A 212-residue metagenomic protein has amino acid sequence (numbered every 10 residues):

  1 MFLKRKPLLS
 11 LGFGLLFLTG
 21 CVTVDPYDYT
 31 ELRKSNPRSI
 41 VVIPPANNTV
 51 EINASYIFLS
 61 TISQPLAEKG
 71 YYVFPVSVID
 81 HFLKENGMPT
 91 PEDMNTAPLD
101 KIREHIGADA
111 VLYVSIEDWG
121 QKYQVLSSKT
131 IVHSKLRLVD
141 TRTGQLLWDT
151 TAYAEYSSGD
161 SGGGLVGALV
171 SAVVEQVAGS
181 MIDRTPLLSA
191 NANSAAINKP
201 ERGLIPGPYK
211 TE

Functional and structural regions predicted by a protein language model:
M1-L11: Bacterial N-terminal signal peptides that target proteins for export
C21-R38, H105, D140-E212: C-terminal/domain-edge helix-coil "capping" segments
P37-N48: Short beta-strand segments enriched in small/hydrophobic residues
N47-V50, I79-F82, E117-K122, Y153-S157: Solvent-exposed loop/turn segments at secondary-structure junctions within structured extracellular/periplasmic domains
T49-Y113, Q145, D149, Q176-M181: N-terminal segment of the mature soluble domain
T90-L147, S157-G164, A168-S171, Y209-E212: Surface-exposed short loop/turn segments
